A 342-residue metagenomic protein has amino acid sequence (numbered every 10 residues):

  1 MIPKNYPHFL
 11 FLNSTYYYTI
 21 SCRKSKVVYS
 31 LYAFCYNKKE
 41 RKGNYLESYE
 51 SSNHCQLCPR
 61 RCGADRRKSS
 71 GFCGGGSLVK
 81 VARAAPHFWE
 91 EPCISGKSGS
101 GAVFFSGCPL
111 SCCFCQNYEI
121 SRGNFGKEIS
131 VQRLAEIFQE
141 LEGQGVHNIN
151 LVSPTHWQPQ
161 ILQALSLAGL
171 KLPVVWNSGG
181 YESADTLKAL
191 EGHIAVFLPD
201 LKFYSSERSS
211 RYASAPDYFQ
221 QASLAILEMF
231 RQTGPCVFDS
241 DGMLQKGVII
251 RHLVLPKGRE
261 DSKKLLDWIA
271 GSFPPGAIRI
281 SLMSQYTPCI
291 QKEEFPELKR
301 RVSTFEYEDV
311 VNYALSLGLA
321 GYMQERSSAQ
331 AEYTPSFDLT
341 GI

Functional and structural regions predicted by a protein language model:
Y6-F9, T19-A102, L110: Flexible, acidic/Gly-rich N-terminal and inter-domain linker regions that tether and position cofactor-handling modules
F34-S70, P235-I342: Auxiliary Fe-S-binding modules of radical SAM enzymes
G75-F197, S205-E207: Conserved Radical SAM active-site core
I120-R133, V152-Q163, R208-Q232, G258-K263 (+1 more regions): Conserved non-cysteine loop/helix-boundary elements of the Radical SAM core domain that shape
E136, P159-Q163, L167, D185 (+7 more regions): Alpha-helical scaffolding segments of alpha/beta enzyme cores, especially the outer helices of TIM-barrel or partial
L165-S166, L190-E191, A213-A215, P335-G341: Short low-complexity, flexible loop/linker segments enriched in glycine and/or proline with clustered acidic
H193-S205, I278-Y286: Non-cysteine beta-strand/loop elements that form the S-adenosyl-L-methionine
